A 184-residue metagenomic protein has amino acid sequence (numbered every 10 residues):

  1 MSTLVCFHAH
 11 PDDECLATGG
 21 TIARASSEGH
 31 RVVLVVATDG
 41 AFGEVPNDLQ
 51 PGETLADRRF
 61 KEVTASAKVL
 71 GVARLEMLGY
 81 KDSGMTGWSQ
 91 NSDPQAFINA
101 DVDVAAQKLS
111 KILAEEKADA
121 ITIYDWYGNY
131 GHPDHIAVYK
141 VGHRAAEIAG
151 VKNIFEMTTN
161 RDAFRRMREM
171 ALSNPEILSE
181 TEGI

Functional and structural regions predicted by a protein language model:
M1-K117, H143-R144, I148: Active-site rim/loop-helix segments in enzyme catalytic domains that contact anionic ligands
M1-V5, R24, Q90-N91, Q95-I184: Metal-dependent de-N-acetylase/amidase catalytic core
